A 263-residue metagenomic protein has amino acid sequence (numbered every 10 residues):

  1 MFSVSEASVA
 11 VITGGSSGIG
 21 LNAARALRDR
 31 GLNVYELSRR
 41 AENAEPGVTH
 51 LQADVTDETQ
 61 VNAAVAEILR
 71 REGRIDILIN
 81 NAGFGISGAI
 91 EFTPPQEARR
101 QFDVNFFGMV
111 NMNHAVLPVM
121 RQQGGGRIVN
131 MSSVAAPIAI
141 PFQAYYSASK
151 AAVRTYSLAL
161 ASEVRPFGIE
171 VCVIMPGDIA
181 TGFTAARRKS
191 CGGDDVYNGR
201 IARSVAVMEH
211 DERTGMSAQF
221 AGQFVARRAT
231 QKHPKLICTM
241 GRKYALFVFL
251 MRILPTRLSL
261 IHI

Functional and structural regions predicted by a protein language model:
S16, A24: N-terminal Rossmann NAD(P)H-binding glycine-rich loop of SDR-like oxidoreductase domains
A53-A63, P95: The beta1-alpha1 cofactor-binding region of Rossmann-like NAD(H)/NADP(H)-dependent oxidoreductases
A89-I90, E97-R99: Substrate-binding pocket helix/loop in short-chain dehydrogenase/reductase
N113, S149: Active-site helix of classical SDR
S133: Residue(s) in the substrate-gating loop at a strand-loop-helix junction that position the organic substrate next
P166-K235: SDR active-site lid
I261-I263: Conserved small/polar residues in nucleotide/adenosyl-binding loops
